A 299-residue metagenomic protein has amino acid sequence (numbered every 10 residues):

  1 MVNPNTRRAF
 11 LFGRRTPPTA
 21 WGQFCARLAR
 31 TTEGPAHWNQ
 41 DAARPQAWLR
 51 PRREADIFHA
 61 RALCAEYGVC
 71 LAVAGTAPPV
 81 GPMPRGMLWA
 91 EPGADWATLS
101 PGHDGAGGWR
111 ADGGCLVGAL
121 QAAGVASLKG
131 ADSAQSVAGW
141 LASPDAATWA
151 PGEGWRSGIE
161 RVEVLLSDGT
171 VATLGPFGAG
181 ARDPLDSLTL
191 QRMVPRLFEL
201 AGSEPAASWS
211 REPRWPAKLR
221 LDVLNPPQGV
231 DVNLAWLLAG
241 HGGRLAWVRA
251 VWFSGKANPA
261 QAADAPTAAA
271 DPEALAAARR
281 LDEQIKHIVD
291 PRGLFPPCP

Functional and structural regions predicted by a protein language model:
M1-R44, K286: N-terminal basic/disordered segments at the start of proteins
P4-F12, R30, G34-W38, L49-P51 (+9 more regions): General beta-strand structural signal in soluble alpha/beta enzymes
E33-H103, G107-G114, Q121-L128: Glycine-rich N-terminal segment of FAD-binding domains in flavoprotein oxidoreductases, spanning the beta-loop-helix
Q46-F58, G108, G113-V125, P205-G229 (+1 more regions): A short, flexible low-complexity segment enriched in Lys/Arg and Gly/Pro that occurs in N-terminal basic tails
A126-N258: FAD-binding subdomain of flavoenzyme oxidoreductases
R182, F253-E273, A277: Glycine-rich, small/acidic residue-mixed loop/short-helix segments
A274-P299: Activity-critical C-terminal alpha-helical subdomain
